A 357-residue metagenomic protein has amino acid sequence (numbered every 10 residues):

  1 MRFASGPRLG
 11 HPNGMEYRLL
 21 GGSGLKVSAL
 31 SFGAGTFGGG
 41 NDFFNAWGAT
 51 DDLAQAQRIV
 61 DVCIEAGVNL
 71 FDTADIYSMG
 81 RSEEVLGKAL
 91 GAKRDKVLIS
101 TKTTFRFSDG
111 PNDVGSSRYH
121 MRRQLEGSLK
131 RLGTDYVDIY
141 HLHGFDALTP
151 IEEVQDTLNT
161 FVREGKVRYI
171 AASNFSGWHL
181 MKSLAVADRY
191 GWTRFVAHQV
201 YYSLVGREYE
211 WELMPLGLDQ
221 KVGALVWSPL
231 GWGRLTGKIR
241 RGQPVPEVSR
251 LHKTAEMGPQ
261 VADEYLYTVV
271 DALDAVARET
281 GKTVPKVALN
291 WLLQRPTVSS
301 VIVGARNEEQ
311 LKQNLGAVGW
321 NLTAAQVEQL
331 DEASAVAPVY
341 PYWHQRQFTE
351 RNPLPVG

Functional and structural regions predicted by a protein language model:
M1-V97, R163: N-terminal binding-site loop/beta-alpha segment at the start of enzyme catalytic domains that lines or forms
R2-M15, D219, Q243-E279, Q294-V298 (+2 more regions): Terminal-tail/helix-coil boundary detector
L20, F32, C63, F71 (+13 more regions): Conserved, mostly hydrophobic/aromatic
L25-L30, G67-L70, K93-V97, G133-D138 (+5 more regions): Short, well-ordered coil/turn segments that N-cap beta-strands
G35-F37, I76, K102-R106, L142-F145 (+4 more regions): Active-site beta-loop-alpha junctions enriched in small/polar residues
G39-F44, R106-N112: A short acidic, helix-capping loop that chelates divalent metal ions and anchors anionic groups
G48, S108-E212: Glycine/proline-rich, positively charged, aromatic-decorated active-site loop/lid region on the catalytic face
E208-V248, T283: Aromatic-lined glycan-binding groove of carbohydrate-active enzymes
